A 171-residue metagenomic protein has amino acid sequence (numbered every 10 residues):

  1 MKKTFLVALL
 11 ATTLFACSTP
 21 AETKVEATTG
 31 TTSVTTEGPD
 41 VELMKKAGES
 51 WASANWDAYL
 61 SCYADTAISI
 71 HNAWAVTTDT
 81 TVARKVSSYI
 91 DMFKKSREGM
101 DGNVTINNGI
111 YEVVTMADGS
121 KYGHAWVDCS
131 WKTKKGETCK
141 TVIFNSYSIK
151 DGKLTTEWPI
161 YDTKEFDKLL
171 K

Functional and structural regions predicted by a protein language model:
M1-T4, T19: Positively charged n-region of N-terminal signal peptides that target proteins for export
T13-A16: C-terminal motif of bacterial Sec signal peptides marking the signal peptidase cleavage site
S18-D57, S61: Short, low-complexity N-terminal intrinsically disordered segments enriched in polar/charged residues
P39, S61-M116, K121: A solvent-exposed, acidic/Ser-Thr-rich amphipathic alpha-helical stretch
C62, G119-S120, Y147-T155: Short, solvent-exposed coil/turn segments at beta-strand boundaries
G109-I110, W126-K132: Generic short beta-strand segments
W126, T138-N145: Short, surface-exposed coil-to-beta transition loops
T155-K171: Low-complexity, intrinsically disordered terminal/linker segments enriched in charged and Gly/Pro repeats
